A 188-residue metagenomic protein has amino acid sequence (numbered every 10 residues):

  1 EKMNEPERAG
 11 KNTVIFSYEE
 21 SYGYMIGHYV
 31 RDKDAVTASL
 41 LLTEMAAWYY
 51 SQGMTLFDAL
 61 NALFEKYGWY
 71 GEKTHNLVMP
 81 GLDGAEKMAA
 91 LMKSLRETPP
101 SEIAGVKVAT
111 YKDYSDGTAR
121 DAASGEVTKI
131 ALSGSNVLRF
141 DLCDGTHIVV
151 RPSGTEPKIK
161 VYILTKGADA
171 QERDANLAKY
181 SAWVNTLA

Functional and structural regions predicted by a protein language model:
E1-R151, K158-K160, D169-D174, S181-A188: Phosphate-binding and adjacent anionic-ligand microenvironments
L164: Active-site beta-strand/loop architecture of penicillin-binding DD-peptidases
